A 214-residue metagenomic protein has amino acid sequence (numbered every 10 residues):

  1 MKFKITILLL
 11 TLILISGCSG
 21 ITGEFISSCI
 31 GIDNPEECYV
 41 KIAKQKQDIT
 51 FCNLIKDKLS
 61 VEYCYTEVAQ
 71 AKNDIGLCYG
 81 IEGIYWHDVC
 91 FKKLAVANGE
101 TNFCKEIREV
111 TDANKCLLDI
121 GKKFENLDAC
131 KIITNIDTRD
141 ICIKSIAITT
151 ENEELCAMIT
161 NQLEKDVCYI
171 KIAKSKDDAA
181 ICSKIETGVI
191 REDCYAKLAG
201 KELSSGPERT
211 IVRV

Functional and structural regions predicted by a protein language model:
M1-I5: Positively charged n-region of N-terminal signal peptides that target proteins for export
L8-S16: Bacterial N-terminal signal peptides
I15-V214: Non-catalytic tandem-repeat scaffold regions and their flanking low-complexity/translocation tails
